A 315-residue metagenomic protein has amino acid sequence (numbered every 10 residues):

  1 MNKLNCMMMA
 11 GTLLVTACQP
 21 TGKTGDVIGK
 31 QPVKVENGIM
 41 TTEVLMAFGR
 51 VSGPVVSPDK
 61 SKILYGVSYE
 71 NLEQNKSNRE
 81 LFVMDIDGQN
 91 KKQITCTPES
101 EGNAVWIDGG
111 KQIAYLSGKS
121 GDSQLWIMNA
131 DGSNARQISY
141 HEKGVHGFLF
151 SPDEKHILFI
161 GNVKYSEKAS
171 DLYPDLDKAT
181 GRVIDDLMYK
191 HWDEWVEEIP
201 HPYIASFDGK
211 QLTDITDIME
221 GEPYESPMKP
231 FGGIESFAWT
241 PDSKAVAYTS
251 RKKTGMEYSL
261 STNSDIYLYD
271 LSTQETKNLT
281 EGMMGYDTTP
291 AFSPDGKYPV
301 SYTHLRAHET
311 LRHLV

Functional and structural regions predicted by a protein language model:
T16-A17: C-terminal motif of bacterial Sec signal peptides marking the signal peptidase cleavage site
T24-I28, N162-G221, T249-K252, M256-D265 (+1 more regions): Predominantly five- to eight-bladed beta-propeller fold
K30-G49, I215-G221: A short helix->beta-strand "capping" segment at the edge of beta-propeller domains
T42, N90-K92, S133-A135, L212-I215 (+1 more regions): Predominantly a core beta-strand signature of beta-propeller blades across repeat-based propeller domains
F48-I63, P98-L116, A135, E142-I157 (+7 more regions): Conserved beta-propeller blade repeats
E80-F82, Q124-W126, H201-Y203, D265-Y267: A short loop-to-beta-strand structural motif that recurs across blades of beta-propeller domains
I86-Q89, N129-S133, F207-K210, D270-Q274: Short loop/turn segments that connect beta-strands within beta-propeller blades
T303-H313: Conserved small/polar residues in nucleotide/adenosyl-binding loops
